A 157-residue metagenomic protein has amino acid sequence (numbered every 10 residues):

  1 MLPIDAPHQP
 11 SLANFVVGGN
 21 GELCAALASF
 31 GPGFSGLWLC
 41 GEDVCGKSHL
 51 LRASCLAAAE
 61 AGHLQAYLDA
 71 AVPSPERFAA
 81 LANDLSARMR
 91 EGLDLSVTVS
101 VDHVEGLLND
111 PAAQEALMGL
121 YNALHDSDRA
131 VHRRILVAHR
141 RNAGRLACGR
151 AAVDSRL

Functional and structural regions predicted by a protein language model:
M1-P32: A short, basic N-terminal segment
F30-P32, L56-E60, N83-D94, N122-A130 (+1 more regions): Conserved catalytic network of the ASCE P-loop NTPase/AAA+ motor domain
F34-L51: Walker A/P-loop nucleotide-binding motif
F34-W38, L64-A66, T98, A130-H132: Residue-level preference for the first positions of well-ordered beta-strands
K47-G62: P-loop NTPase Walker A phosphate-binding motif
A59-S96, L108-Q114: Short glycine-rich substrate-engagement loop in P-loop NTPases that contacts/grips substrate
E105-S127: Conserved Walker B catalytic segment
G119-G149: Sensor-1/coupling segment of RecA-like P-loop NTPase cores
